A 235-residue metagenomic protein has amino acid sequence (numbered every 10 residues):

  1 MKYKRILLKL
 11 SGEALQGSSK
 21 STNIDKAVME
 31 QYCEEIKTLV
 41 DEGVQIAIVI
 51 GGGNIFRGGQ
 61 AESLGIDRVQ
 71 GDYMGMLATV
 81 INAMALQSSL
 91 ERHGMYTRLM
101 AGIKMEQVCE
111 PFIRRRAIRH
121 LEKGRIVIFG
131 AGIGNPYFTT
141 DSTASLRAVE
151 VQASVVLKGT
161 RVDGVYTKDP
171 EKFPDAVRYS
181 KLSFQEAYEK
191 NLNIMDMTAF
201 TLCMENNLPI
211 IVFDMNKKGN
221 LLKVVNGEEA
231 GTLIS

Functional and structural regions predicted by a protein language model:
M1-S235: C-terminal catalytic "cap/lid" subdomain
